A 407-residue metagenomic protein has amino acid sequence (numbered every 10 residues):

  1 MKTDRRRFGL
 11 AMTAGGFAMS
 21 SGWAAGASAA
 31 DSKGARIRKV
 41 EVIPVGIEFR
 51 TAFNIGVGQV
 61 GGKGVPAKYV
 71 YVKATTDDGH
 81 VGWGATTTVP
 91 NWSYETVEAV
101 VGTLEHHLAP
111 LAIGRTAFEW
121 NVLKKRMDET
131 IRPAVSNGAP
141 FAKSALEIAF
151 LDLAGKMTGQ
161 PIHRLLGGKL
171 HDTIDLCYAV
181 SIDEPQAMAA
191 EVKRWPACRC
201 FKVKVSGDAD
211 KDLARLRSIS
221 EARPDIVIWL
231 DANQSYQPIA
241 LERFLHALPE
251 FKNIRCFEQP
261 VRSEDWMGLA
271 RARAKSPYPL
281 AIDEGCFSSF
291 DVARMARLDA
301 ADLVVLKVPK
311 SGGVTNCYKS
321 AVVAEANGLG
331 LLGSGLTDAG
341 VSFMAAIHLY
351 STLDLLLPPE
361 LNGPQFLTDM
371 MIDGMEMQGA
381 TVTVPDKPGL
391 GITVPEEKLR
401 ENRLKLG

Functional and structural regions predicted by a protein language model:
M1-K2, R6-A29: N-terminal export signals
L10, A35-F49, G64, T337-G407: Flexible C-terminal active-site loop/helix
D31-W92, P364, T368: Structured beta-strand/loop patches that form or line metal/cofactor-binding pockets in enzymes
G34, K39-I43, T75-M157: Metal- or metallocofactor-binding catalytic centers and their adjacent structured scaffolds across diverse enzyme
G79, L146, G159, D231 (+5 more regions): Conserved, mostly hydrophobic/aromatic
T173-P185, S206, A281: Active-site mouth loops of central-metabolism enzymes
A189-C198, F244-F251: Alpha/beta enzyme core
V203-S342, M371: Catalytic core of soluble alpha/beta enzymes
